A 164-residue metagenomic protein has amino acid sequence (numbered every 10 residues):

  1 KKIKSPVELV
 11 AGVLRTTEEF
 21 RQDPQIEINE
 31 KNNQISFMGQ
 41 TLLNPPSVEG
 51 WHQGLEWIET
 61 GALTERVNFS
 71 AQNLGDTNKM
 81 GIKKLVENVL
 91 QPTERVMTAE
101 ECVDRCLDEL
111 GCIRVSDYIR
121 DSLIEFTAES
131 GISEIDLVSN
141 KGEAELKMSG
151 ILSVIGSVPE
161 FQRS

Functional and structural regions predicted by a protein language model:
K1-S164: Flexible, low-complexity segments enriched for small/polar residues
